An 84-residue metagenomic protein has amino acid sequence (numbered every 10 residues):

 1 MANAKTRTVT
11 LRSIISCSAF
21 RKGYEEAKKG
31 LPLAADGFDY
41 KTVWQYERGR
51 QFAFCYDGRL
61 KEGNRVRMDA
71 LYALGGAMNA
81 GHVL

Functional and structural regions predicted by a protein language model:
M1-L84: Intrinsic-disorder/low-complexity detector
